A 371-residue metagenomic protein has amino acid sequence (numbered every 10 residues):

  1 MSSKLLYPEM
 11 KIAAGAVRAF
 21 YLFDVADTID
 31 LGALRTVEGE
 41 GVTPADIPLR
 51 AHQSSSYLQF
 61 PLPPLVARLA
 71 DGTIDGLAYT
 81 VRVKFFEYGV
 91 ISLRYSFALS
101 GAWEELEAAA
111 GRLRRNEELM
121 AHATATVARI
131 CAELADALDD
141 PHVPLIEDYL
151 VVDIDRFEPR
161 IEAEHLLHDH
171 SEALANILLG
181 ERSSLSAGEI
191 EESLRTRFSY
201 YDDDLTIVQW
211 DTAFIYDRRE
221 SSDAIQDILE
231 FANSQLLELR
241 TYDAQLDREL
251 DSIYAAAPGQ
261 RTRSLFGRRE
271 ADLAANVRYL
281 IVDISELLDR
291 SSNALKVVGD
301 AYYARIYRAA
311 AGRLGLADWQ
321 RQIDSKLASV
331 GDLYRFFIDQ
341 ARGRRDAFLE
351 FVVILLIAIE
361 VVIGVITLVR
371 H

Functional and structural regions predicted by a protein language model:
M1-D204: Short Lys/Arg-enriched alpha/beta "domain-start" segment
V37-G39, A108-A110, H168, A224-I225 (+5 more regions): General N-terminal targeting signals
P48-R50, M120-T124, L236, Y242-Q245 (+1 more regions): Short, surface-exposed, polar/charged, turn-prone segments marking secondary-structure boundaries
P64-L69, S222-Q226, I306: Short, charged, low-hydrophobicity "junction" segments
A137-D272, Q322: Peripheral, non-transmembrane regulatory/ligand-interaction domains of membrane transport proteins
T241-T367: Membrane-associated alpha-helical segments
V369-H371: Helix-termination/interfacial motifs at the ends of transmembrane alpha-helices
